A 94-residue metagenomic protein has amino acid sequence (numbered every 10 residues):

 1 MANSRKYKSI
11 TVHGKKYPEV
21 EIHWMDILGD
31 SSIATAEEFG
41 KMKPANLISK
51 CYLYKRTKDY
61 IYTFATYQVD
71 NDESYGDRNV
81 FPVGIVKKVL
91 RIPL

Functional and structural regions predicted by a protein language model:
A2-L94: Conserved RNA-binding domains used in RNP assembly and mRNA/RNA metabolism
